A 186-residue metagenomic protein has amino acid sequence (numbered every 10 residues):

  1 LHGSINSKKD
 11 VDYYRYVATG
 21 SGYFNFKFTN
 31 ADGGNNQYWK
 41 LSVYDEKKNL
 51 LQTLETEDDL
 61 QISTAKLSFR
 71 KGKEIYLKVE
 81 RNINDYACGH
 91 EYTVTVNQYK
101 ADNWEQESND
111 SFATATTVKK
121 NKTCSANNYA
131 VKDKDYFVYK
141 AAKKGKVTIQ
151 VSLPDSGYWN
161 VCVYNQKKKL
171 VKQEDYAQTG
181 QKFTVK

Functional and structural regions predicted by a protein language model:
L1-H2, V163, Q173, T179-K186: Short, intrinsically disordered, charge-balanced linker/junction segments flanking boundaries in proteins
L1-R15, T19-G22, E57-D58, T95-V147 (+2 more regions): Non-catalytic extracellular/lumenal accessory regions of secreted precursors
D12-R15, D32-G33, K40-L50, L67-K119 (+4 more regions): C-terminal edge strands of extracellular/lumenal beta-sandwich accessory domains
F24, K73-I75, V147: Exposed beta-strand face motif in extracellular beta-rich ectodomains
F28-N30, V151: Aromatic/hydrophobic beta-strand junction motif of beta-rich domains
L50-D59, L170-T179: Solvent-exposed serine/threonine-rich low-complexity stretches and specific carbohydrate-binding patches
L60-F69, Q178-K186: Beta-sandwich interaction modules
